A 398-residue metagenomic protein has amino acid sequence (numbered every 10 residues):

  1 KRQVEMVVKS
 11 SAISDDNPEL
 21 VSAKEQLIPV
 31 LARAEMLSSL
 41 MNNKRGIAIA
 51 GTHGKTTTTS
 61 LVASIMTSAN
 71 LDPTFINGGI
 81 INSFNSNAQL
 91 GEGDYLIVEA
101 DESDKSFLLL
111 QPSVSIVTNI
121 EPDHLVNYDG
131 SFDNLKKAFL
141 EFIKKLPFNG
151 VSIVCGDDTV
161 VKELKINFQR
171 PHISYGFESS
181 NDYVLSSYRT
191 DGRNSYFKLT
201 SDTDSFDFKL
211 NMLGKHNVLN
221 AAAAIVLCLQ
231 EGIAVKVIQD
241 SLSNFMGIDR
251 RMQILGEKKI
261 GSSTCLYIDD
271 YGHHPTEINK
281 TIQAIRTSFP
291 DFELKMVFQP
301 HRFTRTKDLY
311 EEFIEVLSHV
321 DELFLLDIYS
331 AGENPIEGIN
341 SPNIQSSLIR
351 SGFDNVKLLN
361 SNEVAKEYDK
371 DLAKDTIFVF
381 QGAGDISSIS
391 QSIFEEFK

Functional and structural regions predicted by a protein language model:
K1-M6, D94, A373-T376: Short acidic/histidine-rich motifs immediately flanking catalytic phosphotransfer sites in two-component signaling
R2-Q3, S11-G156, V160-R170, A222 (+1 more regions): Phosphate-binding loop of NTP-binding sites
S22-I28, F142-G150, R170, K280-F289 (+1 more regions): P-loop/Walker A phosphate-binding loop and immediately adjacent motor/lid segment at beta-alpha junctions
L31-S38, I76-G79, R170-D191, K209-K215 (+3 more regions): Beta-strand->loop->alpha-helix junctions that form or flank phosphate-binding loops in nucleotide-handling enzymes
V114, G192-R193, D202-E322: Nucleotide phosphate-binding/pyrophosphate-handling subdomain across enzymes that bind or process nucleotide phosphates
S152-G156, K295-Q299, V320-S330: Short internal beta-strands
T264, I314-K374: C-terminal helical cap/extension that packs against the catalytic core of soluble nucleotide-cofactor enzymes
V364-F394: A glycine-rich beta-strand to alpha-helix segment that forms a phosphate/ribose-binding loop at ligand/cofactor sites
